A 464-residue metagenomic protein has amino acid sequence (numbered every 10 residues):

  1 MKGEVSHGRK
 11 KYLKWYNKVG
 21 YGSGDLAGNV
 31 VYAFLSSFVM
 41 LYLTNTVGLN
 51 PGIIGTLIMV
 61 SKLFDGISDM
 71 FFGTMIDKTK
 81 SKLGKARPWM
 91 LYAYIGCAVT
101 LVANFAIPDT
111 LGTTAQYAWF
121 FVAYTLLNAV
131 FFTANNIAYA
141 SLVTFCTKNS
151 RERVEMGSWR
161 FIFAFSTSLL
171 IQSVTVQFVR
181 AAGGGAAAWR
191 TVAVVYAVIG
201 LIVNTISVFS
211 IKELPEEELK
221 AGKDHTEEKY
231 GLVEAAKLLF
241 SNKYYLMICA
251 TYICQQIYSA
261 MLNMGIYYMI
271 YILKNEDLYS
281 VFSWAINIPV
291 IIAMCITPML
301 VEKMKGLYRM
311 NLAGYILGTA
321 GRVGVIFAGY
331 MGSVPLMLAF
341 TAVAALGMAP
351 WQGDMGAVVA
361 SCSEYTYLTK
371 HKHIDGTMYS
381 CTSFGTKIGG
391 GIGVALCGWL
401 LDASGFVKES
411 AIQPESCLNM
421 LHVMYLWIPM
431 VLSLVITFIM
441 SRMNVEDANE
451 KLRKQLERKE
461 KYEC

Functional and structural regions predicted by a protein language model:
K2-C464: Membrane-embedded alpha-helical bundles of multi-pass transporters/translocases, especially carrier/permease families
